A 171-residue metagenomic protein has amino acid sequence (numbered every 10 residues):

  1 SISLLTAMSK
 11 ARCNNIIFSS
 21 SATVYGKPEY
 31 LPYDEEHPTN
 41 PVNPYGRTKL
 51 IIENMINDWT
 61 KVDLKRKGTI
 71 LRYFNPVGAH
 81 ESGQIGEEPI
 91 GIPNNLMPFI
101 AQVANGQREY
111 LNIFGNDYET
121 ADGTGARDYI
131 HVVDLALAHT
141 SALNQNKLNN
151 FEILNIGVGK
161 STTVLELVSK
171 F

Functional and structural regions predicted by a protein language model:
I2-S3, K10, N14-N15, V24-N75 (+1 more regions): Catalytic helix-loop patch of NAD(P)-dependent Rossmann-fold dehydrogenases
I2-T6, D134-L137: Conserved mid-core alpha-helix of short-chain dehydrogenase/reductase
M8, T60, A142-N146: Hydrophobic pocket-lining residues that define ligand/cofactor binding sites across diverse proteins
I16-S20, T69-R72, D128, N155-G157: Structural signature of the Rossmann-like NAD(P)-dependent dehydrogenase/reductase core
S21-V24, G78-E81, Y118, N144 (+1 more regions): Active-site proximal helix/loop that lines the substrate pocket of Rossmann-like NAD(P)-dependent oxidoreductase domains
E29-L31, H80-I85, G125-A126, L167-V168: Short aromatic-enriched loop/helix-cap "lid" or pocket-rim segments at secondary-structure transitions that line
L71, S82, L111-I113: Oxidoreductase cofactor-interface core, primarily capturing Rossmann-like NAD(P)-dependent enzymes
L96-F171: C-terminal substrate-binding subdomain of Rossmann-fold SDR/epimerase-dehydratase oxidoreductases
